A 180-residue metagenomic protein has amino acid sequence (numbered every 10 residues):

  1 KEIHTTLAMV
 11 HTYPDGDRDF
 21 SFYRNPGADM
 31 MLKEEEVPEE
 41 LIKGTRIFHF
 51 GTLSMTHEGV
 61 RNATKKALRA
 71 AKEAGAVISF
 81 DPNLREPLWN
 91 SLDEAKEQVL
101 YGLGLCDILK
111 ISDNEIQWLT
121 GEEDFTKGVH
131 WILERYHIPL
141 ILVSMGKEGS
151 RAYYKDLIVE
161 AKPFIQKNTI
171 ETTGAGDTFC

Functional and structural regions predicted by a protein language model:
K1-T52: Conserved N-terminal subdomain of the carbohydrate kinase-like
N25, L53, N83-P87, N114 (+1 more regions): Active-site beta-loop-alpha junctions enriched in small/polar residues
E34, W89-Y101, E123: Distinct, well-ordered alpha-helical segments
E40-L41, Y101-G102, E134: Structural alpha-helical scaffold elements that stabilize or flank donor/cofactor-binding regions in carbohydrate
A63-A74, E97-L105: Catalytic-core regions built around general acid/base machinery
R69-E73, G121-C180: Conserved phosphate-binding/catalytic region of the ribokinase-like
I78-F80: Hydrophobic beta-strand scaffold residues
D93-W118: Structural recognition of alpha->loop->beta junctions
